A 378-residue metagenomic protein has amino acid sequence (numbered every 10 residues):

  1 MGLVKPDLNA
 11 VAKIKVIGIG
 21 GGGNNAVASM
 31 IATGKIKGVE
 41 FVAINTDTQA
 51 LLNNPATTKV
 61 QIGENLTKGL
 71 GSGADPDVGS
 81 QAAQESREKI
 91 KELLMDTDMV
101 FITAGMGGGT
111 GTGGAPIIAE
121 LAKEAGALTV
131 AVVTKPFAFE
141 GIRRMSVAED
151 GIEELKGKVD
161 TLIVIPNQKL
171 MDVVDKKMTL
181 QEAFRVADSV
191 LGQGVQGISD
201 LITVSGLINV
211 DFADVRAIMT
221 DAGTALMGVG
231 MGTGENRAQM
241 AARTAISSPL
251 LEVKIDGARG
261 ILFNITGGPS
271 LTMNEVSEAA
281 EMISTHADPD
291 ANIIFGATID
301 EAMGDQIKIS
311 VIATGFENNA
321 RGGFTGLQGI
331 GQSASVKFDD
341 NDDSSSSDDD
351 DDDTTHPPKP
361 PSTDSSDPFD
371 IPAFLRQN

Functional and structural regions predicted by a protein language model:
M1-N378: Tubulin/FtsZ superfamily GTPase core signature
